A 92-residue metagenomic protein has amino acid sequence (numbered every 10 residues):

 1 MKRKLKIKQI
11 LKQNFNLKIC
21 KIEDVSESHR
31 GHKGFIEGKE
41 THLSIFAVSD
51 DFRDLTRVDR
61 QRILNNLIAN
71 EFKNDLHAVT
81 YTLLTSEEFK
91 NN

Functional and structural regions predicted by a protein language model:
M1-V58, N66, N70, N74-N92: Contiguous, often N-terminal, cationic amphipathic patches that form binding interfaces
Q61: Helix-loop-strand module that forms the ligand-binding subsite of alpha/beta enzymes
